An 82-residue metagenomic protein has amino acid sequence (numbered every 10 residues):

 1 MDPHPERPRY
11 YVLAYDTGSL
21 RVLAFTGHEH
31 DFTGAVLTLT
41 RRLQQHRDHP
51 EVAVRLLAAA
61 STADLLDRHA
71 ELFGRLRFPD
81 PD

Functional and structural regions predicted by a protein language model:
M1-Y11, A24-T26: Short N-terminal "domain-start" leader segments that mark the transition from disordered tails or signal peptides into
L13-D16, R42-L43, L72: Helix-coil modules at protein/domain termini and other flexible surface or pore-lining loops, especially C-terminal
L13-L20, A59-S61: Short, flexible beta-strand-to-coil junctions
Y15, T26-G27, L65: GIY-YIG nuclease signature motif recognition
R21-H30, A53-A58: A short, exposed loop/beta-hairpin motif centered on an aromatic-Gly-Thr core
D31-E51, R68: A short, charged, amphipathic alpha-helix used as a generic interaction element across diverse proteins
R47-D82: Short, mixed-charge low-complexity intrinsically disordered segments
